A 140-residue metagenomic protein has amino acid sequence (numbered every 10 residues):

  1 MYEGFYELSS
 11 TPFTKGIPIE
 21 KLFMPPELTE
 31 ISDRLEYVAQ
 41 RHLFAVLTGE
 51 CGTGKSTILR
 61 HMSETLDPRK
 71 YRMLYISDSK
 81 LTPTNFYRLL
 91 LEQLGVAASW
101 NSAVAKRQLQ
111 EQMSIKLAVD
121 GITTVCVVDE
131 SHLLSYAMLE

Functional and structural regions predicted by a protein language model:
M1-R41: A short, basic N-terminal segment
E3-G4, T82-N85, A97-E140: Mid-core helix/loop region of P-loop NTP-binding domains shared across ATPases and GTPases
L8-T11, Y71-M73, L81-W100: Conserved NTP-binding/hydrolysis module of P-loop NTPases
E30-R34, I58, Q108, Q112: Well-ordered alpha-helical segments embedded in enzymatic catalytic cores
R41-H61: Walker A/P-loop nucleotide-binding motif
H42-L43, P68-R72, I122-T123, E140: Short glycine-/polar-rich loops that comprise or flank the Walker A/P-loop and associated switch/sensor motifs
T48, S77, V128: Residues at the beta-strand->loop junction immediately N-terminal to the Walker
S56-R72: Walker A/P-loop
